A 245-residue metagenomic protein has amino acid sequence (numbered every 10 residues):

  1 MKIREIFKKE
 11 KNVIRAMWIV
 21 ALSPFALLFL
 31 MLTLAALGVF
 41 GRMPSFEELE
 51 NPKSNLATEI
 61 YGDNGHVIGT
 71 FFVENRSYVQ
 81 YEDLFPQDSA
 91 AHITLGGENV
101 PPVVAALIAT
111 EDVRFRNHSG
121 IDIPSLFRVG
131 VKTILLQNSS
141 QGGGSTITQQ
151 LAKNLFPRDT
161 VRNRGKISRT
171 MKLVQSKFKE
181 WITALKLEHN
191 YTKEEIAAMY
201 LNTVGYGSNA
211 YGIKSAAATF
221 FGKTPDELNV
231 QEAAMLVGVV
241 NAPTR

Functional and structural regions predicted by a protein language model:
M1-D63, I68, I134: N-terminal type II signal-anchor transmembrane helix that functions as the membrane-insertion/stop-transfer segment
Y61-R245: Peptidoglycan glycan-strand catalytic modules in the bacterial/periplasmic cell-wall system
